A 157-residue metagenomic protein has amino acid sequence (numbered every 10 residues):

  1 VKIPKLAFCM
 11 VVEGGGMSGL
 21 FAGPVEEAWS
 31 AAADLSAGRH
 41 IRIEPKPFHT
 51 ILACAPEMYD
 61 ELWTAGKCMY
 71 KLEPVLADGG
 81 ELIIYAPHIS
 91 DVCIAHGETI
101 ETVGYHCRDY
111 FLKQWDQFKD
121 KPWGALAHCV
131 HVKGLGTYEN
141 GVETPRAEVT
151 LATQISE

Functional and structural regions predicted by a protein language model:
V1-I43, P47, P74: Conserved, well-structured core segments that form the ligand-binding/active-site neighborhood of functional domains
C9-V11, A53-P56, Y85-P87, A152: Generic beta-strand/beta-sheet core signal
V12-F21, P47-K67, K71: Glycine-rich phosphate/diphosphate-binding loops and the adjacent beta-loop-alpha structural elements that coordinate
G15-G19, K46-I51, F111-Q117, T153-I155: Generic detector of short, locally flexible boundary/turn motifs and exposed helical patches
A28-A32, E61-W63, A127-V130: A short linear-motif detector with a strong N-terminal bias
S36-H40, L52-A55, Y59, E73-L76 (+1 more regions): Alpha-helix capping/termination and helix-coil
G66, Y70-E157: C-terminal non-catalytic interaction/assembly regions of soluble proteins
